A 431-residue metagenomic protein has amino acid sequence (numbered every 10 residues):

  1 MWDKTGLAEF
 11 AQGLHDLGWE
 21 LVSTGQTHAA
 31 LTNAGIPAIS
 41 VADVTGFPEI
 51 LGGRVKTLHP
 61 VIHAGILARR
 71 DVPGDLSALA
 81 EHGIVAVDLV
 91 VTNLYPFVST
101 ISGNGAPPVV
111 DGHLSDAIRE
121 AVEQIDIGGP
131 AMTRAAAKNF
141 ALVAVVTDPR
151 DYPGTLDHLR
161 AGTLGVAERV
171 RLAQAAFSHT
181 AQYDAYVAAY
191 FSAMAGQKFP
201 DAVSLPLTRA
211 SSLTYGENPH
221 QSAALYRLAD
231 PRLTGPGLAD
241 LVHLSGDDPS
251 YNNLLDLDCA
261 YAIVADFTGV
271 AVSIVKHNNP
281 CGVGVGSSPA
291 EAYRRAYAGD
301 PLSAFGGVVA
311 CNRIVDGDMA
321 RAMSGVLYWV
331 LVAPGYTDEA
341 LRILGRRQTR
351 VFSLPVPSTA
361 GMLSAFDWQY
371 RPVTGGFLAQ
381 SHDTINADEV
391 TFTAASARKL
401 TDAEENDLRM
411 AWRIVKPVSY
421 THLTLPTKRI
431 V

Functional and structural regions predicted by a protein language model:
M1, L67, V90-N93, D126 (+5 more regions): Short beta-strand segments
M1-S23, T27-V41: N-terminal glycine-/serine-/threonine-rich phosphate-binding loop
W19-L21, P37-P48, V90, A144-V145 (+2 more regions): Short hydrophobic/aromatic-enriched beta-strand-loop microsegments
Q26-I101: Glycine-rich nucleotide/cofactor/substrate-binding loop typically near the N-terminus or early in the first domain
T57-H63, L94-D116, A136-A137, P236-D247 (+2 more regions): Gly-rich Lys/Arg/Thr-decorated short loops/hinges at beta-loop-alpha junctions or inter-strand turns that position
R70-I127, A135, K399-D402: Active-site/ligand-binding-proximal alpha/beta "capping" segment
R150-D388, E404-Y420: Active-site loops and adjacent core secondary-structure elements that bind or stabilize anionic groups
H422, K428-V431: Single conserved hydrophobic/aromatic residue that forms the stacking wall/gate of nucleotide- or nucleobase-binding
